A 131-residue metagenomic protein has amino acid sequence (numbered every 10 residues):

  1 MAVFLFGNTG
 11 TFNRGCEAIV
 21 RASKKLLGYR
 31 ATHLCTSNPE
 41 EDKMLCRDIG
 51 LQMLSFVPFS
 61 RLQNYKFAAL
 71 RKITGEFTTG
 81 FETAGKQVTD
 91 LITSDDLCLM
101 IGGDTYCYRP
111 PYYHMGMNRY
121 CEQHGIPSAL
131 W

Functional and structural regions predicted by a protein language model:
A2-W131: Aromatic- and Gly/Pro-rich donor/ligand-binding loops that form nucleotide- or phosphate-bearing donor binding pockets
